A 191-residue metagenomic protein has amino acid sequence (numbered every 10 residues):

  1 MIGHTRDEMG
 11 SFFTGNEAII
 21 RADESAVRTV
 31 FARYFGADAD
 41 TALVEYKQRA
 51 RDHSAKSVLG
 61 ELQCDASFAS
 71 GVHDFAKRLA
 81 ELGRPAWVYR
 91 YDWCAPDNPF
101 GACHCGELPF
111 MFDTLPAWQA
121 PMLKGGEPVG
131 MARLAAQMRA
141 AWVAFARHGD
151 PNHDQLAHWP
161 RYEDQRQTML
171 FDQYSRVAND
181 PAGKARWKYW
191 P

Functional and structural regions predicted by a protein language model:
M1-V129, A141: Substrate-gating cap/lid region and adjacent catalytic-acid/histidine neighborhood within extracellular/lumenal
A80, R133-A135, N152, D180-G183: Intrinsically disordered, low-complexity regions enriched in Ser/Pro/Gly/Gln/His and often acidic
R90, H148-Y174: Polar, surface-exposed loop/tail segments that function as active-site lids or cofactor/substrate-recognition elements
D97-G101, R166-T168, N179-P181: Short, solvent-exposed polar/charged micro-motifs at secondary-structure junctions
A102-C103, A136, R161-E163: A structural signal for short secondary-structure junctions
D113, A117, D164, Y174-R176: Short capping/connector residues at structural and topological boundaries
M131-D154: Non-catalytic, well-ordered alpha-helical segments in soluble enzyme domains
Y174-P191: Tryptophan-rich aromatic "cage" segments
